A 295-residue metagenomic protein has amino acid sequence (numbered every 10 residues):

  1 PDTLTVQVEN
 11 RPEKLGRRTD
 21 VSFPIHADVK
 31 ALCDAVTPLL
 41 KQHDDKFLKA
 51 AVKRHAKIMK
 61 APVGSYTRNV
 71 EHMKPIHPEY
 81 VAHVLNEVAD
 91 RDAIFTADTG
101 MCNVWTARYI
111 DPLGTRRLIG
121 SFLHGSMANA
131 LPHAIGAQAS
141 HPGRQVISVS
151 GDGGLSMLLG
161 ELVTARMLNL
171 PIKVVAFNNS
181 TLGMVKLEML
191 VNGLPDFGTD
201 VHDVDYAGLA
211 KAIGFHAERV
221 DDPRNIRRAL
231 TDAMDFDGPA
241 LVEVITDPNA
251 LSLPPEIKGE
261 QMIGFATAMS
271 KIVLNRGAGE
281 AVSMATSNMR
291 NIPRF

Functional and structural regions predicted by a protein language model:
P1-L15, V201-V204: Phosphate/diphosphate-binding loops
D2-T3, V21, D92: Short, well-ordered alpha-helix to beta-strand connector turns
Q7, T96, V149-S150: Generic enzyme active-site microenvironment
R11-E13, P38, F47: Active-site or pore-adjacent capping/gating segments
L15-R18, P24-H26, K30-V36, V104-F295: Thiamine diphosphate
Q42-I58, L241: Flexible, glycine/charged-enriched surface loops at secondary-structure junctions
A56-P132, A137-Q138, P293: Active-site diphosphate/adenylate-binding microenvironment
